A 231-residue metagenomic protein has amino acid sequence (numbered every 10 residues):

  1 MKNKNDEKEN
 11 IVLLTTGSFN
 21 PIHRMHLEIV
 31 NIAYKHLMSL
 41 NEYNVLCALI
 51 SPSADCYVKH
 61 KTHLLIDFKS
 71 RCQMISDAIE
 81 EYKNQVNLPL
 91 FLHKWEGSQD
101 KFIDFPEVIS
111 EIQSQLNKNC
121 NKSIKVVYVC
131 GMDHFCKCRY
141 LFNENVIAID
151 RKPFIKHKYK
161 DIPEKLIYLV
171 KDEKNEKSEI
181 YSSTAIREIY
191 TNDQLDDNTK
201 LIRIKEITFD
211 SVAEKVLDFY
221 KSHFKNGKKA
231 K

Functional and structural regions predicted by a protein language model:
M1-K231: Nucleotidyltransferase catalytic core that binds NTPs
